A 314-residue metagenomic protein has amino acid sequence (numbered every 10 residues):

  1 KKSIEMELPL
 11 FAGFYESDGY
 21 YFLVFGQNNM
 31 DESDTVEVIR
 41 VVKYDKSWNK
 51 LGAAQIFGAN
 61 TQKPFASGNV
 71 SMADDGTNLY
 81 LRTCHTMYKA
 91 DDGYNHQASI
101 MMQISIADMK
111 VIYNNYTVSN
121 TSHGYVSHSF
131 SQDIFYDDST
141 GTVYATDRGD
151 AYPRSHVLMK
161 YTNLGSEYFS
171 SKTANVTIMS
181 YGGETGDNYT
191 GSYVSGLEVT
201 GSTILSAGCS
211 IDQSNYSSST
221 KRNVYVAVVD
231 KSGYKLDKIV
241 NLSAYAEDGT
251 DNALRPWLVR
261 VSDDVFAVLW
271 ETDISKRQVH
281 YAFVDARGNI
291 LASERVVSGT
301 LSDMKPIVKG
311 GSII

Functional and structural regions predicted by a protein language model:
K1-I314: Extracellular, repeat-based ectodomains that mediate carbohydrate processing or recognition
